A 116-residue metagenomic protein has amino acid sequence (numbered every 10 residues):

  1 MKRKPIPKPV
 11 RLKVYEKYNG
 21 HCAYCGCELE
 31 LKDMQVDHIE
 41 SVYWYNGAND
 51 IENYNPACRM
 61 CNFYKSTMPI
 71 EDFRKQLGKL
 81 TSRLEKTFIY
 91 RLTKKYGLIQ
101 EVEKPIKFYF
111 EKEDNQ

Functional and structural regions predicted by a protein language model:
M1-P9, C27-L29, E52-N55, F63-Q116: Extended charged
I6-M34, C58: Short cysteine-rich loop/turn motifs with clustered Cys
L12-E16, Y45-N53: Immediate flanking context of iron-sulfur cluster ligation sites
Q35-S41: Histidine-centered catalytic micro-motifs used for acid/base chemistry in nuclease and nucleotide-processing active
H38, Y54-A57: Glycine-/proline-rich flexible loop or hinge segments
W44, N62-F63: Alpha-solenoid HEAT/Armadillo repeat architecture
